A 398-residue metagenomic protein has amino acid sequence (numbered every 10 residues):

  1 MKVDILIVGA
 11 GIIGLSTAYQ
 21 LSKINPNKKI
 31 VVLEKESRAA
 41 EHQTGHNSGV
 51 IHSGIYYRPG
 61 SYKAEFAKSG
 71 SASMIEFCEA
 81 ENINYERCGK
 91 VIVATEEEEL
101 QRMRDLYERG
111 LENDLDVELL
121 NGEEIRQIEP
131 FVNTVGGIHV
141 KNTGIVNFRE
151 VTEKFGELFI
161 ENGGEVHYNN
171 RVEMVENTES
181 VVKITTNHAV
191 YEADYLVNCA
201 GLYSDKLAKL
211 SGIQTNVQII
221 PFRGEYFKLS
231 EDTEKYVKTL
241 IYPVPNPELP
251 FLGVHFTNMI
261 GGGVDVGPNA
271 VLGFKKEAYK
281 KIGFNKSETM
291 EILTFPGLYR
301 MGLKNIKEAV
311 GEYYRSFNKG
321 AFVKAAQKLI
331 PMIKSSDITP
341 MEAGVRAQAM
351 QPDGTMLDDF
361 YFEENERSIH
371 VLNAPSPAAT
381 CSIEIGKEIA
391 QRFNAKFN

Functional and structural regions predicted by a protein language model:
M1-I13, V31: Beta1/beta-strand and adjacent pyrophosphate-binding region of the FAD-binding site in flavoprotein oxidoreductases
S16, V175-N285: Flavin-dependent oxidoreductases
S22-G45: Glycine-rich FAD pyrophosphate-binding loop
G49-E124, T134, G253-V254, D265 (+2 more regions): Dinucleotide-binding Rossmann-like beta1-alpha1 core, especially the glycine-rich loop that anchors the ADP
R58-S69, V93-M103, I138-L158, H167 (+2 more regions): Short beta-strand to alpha-helix junction loop
I138-Y195, Y203-K206, I383-R392: Helical element adjacent to the flavin cofactor pocket in flavoenzyme catalytic cores
Q214-N216, T233-E234, M259-A343: Flavin-binding catalytic cores
F251, M301-N398: C-terminal catalytic lobe of FAD-dependent flavoproteins
